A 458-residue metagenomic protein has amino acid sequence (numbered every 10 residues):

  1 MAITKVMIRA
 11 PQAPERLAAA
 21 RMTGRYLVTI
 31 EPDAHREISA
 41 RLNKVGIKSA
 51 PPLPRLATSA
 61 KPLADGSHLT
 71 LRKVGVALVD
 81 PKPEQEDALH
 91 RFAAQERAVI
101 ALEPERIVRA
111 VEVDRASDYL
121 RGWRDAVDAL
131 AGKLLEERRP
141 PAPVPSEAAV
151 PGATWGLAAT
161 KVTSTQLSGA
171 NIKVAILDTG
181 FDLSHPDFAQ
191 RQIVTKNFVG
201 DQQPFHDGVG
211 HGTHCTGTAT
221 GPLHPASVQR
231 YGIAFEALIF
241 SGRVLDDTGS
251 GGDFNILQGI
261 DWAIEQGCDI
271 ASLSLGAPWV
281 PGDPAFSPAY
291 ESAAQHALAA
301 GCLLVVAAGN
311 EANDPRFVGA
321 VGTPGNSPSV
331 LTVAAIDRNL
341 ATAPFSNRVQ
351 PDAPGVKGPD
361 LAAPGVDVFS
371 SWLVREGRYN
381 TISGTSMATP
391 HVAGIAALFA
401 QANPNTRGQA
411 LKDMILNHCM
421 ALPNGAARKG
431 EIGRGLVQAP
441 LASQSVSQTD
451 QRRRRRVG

Functional and structural regions predicted by a protein language model:
A2-R21, H35, S49-G152: Autoinhibitory propeptides
L27, K173-I176, G217, L238-R243 (+6 more regions): Structural recognition of the beta-strand scaffold that forms the well-ordered cores of secreted hydrolase catalytic
T163-V194, Q202-F254, Q266-I270, A299 (+5 more regions): Subtilisin-like serine protease catalytic core
D178-G180, P186, G322-Q401, N405 (+2 more regions): Extracellular S/T/G-rich loop segment that most often corresponds to the catalytic His/Ser-adjacent loop
V199-G208, V374-M387, A426: Short pre-catalytic strand/loop immediately N-terminal to key active-site residues, enriched for Gly-Thr
A234, I264-L275, S329-T332, Q401-G458: C-terminal subdomain of the subtilisin-like protease fold in secreted/lumenal serine endopeptidases
I260-P284, A307-A308: Short acidic, glycine-rich surface-loop motifs adjacent to enzyme active sites
G282-G301, S329: Catalytic-core regions built around general acid/base machinery
